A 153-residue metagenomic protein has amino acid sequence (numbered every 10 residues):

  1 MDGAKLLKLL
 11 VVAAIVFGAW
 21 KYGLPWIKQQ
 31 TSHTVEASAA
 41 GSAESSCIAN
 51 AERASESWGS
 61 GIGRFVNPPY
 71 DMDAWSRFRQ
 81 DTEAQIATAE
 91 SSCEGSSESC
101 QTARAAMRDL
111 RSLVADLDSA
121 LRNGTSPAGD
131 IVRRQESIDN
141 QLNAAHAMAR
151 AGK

Functional and structural regions predicted by a protein language model:
M1-K5: Positively charged n-region of N-terminal signal peptides that target proteins for export
L6-L9, A37, E136: Intrinsic disorder/low-complexity segments enriched in polar/small residues
L6-Y22: Hydrophobic membrane-insertion alpha-helices, especially the h-region of bacterial N-terminal signal peptides
L9-A13, I27, A120, A145: Low-complexity, intrinsically disordered/propeptide-like segments
L24-A43: Ser/Thr/Pro/Gly-rich low-complexity linker/stalk segments immediately outside membranes or between
I27, T31, H146-K153: C-terminal alpha-helix/helix-terminus motif
A40-A120, D130-A151: Alpha-helical segments in soluble extracytoplasmic regions
T125-A128: Proline-directed phosphorylation-rich, low-complexity intrinsically disordered regulatory regions
